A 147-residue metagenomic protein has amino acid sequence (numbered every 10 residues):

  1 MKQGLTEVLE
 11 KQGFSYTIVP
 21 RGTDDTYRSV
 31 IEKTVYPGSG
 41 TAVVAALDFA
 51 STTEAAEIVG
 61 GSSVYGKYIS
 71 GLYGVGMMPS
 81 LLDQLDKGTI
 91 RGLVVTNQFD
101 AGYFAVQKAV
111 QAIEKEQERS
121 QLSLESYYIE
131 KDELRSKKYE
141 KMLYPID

Functional and structural regions predicted by a protein language model:
M1-Q3, Y27-R28, G76-L81, T96-E114: Hydrophobic alpha-helical segments within soluble ligand-binding/sensing domains
M1-S15, V30, E54, I58 (+1 more regions): Short, solvent-exposed amphipathic alpha-helices that sit in or adjacent to ligand/effector-binding or catalytic
L5-R28, V43, E125: Short beta-strand elements in bilobed, periplasmic/extracellular small-molecule ligand-binding domains
G13-V19, K67-I69, T89: A local structural motif
G22-D83: Hydrophobic alpha-helical
K87-F99: Short beta-strand elements at the ligand-binding edges of bilobed clamshell
Q98-D147: Hinge/cleft segment of the Venus flytrap/periplasmic-binding protein
